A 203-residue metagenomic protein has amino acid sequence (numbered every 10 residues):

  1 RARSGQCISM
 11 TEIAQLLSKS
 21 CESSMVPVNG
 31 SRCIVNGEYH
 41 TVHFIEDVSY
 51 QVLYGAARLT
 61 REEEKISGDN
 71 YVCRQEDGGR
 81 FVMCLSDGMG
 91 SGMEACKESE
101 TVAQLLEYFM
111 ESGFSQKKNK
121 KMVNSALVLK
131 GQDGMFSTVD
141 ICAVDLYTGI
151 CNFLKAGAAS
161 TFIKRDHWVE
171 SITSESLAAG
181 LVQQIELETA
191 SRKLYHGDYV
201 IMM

Functional and structural regions predicted by a protein language model:
R1-D47, I66, Q75-E76: Membrane-embedded alpha-helical signal segments
I8, E64-S67, G92-E94, I163 (+1 more regions): Short helix/loop capping segments that flank catalytic or ligand/cofactor-binding pockets
A14-V35, C96-D166: Catalytic core of PPM/PP2C metal-dependent serine/threonine phosphatase domains
R32-I34, F44-D47, E62-K65, V72-Q75 (+5 more regions): Replace "in large, NTP-powered and nucleic-acid-processing enzymes" with "in large, NTP-powered factors and other
N36-G88, E94, T101, T189: N-terminal entry segment of metal-dependent catalytic domains or homologous docking segments
E64-D77, V139, I172-M203: Acidic loop->beta-strand submotif enriched in PP2C/PPM serine/threonine phosphatases
G79-S91, F153-A156, S191-M203: Conserved beta-strand-loop-short alpha-helix elements that form and flank the Mn2+/Mg2+-coordinating active site
G88-G90, A158-T161, V169-E170: Short, surface-exposed beta-strand-loop junctions and turns on beta-sheet-rich folds
